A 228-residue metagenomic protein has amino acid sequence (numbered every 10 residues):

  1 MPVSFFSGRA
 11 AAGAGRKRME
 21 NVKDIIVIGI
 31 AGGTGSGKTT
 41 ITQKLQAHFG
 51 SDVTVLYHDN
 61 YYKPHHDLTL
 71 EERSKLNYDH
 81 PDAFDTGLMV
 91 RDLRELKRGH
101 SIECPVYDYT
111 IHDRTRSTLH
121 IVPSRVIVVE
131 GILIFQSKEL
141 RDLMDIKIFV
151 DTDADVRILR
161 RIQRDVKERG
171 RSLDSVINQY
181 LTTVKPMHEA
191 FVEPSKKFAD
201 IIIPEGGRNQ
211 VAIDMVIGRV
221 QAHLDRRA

Functional and structural regions predicted by a protein language model:
S4-F5, R16-N21, V122-P123, Q163-V166 (+1 more regions): NTP-dependent small-molecule kinase module
G33: P-loop (Walker A) phosphate-binding loop of NTP-binding proteins
K38: Conserved lysine of the Walker
I41: Hydrophobic positions on the alpha1 helix immediately C-terminal to the Walker A/P-loop
S51-H66: Short beta-strand-centered segment that lines the nucleotide-binding/catalytic pocket of NTP-utilizing
D67-Y109: Conserved nucleotide-sensing/catalytic segment adjacent to the nucleotide-binding pocket in NTP-handling enzymes
T115-R169: ATP-dependent NMP and nucleoside kinases share a basic, alpha-helical "lid"
